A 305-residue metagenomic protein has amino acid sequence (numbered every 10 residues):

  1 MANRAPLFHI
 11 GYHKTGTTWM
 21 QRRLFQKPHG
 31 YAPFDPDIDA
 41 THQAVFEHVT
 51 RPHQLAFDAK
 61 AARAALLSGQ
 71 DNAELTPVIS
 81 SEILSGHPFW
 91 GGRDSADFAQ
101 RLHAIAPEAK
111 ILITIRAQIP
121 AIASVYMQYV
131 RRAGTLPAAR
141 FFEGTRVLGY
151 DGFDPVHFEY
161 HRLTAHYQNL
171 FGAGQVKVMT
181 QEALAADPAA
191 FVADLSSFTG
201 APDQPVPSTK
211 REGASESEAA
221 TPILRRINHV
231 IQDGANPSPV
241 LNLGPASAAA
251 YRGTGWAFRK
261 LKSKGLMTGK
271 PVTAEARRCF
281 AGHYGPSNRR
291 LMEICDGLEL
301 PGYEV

Functional and structural regions predicted by a protein language model:
M1-V305: Anion-recognition interface
